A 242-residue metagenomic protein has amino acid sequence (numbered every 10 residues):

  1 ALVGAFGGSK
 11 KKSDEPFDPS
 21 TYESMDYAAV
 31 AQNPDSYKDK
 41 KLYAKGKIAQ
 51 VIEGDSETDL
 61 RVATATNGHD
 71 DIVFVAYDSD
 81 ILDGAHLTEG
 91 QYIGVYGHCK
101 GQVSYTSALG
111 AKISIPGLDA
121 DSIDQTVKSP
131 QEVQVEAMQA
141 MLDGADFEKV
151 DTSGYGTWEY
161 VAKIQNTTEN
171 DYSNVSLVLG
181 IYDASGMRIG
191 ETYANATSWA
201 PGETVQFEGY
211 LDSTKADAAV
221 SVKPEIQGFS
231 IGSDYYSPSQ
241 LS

Functional and structural regions predicted by a protein language model:
A1-K11: Alpha-helical transmembrane anchor segments and their immediate juxtamembrane flanks, especially terminal single-pass
K11-V133, L241: OB-fold and OB-like single-stranded nucleic-acid-recognition modules and their adjacent interaction interfaces
T21-D26, S129-T157, Y236-S242: Low-complexity, acidic Ser/Thr/Pro/Gly-rich terminal tails and inter-domain linkers that flank the onset of structured
L42, G156-Y160: Structural beta-strand segments of beta-rich domains
D70-S79, N174, D183-A194: Short beta-strand and strand-turn-strand segments in soluble, beta-rich domains
V133-Q134, S213-S242: Terminal connector regions
I164-E169: Asparagine-centered strand-capping/turn motif at beta-strand->loop junctions
R188-A216: Intrinsically disordered, low-complexity Pro/Gly/Ser/Thr-rich segments with frequent PxxP/GP/PP motifs and embedded
